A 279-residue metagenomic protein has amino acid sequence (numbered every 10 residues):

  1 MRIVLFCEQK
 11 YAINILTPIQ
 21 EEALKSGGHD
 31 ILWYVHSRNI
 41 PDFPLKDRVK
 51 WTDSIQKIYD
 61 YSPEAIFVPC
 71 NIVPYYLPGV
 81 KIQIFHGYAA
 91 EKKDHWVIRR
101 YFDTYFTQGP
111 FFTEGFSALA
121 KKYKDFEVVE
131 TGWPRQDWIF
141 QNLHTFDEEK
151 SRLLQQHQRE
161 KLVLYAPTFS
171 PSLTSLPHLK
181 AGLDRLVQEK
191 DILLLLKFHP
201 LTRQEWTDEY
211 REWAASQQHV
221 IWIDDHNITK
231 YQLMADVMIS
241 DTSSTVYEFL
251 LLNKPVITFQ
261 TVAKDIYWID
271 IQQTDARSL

Functional and structural regions predicted by a protein language model:
M1-C7, L164-A166: Short hydrophobic beta-strand segments
V4-L143: Active-site and donor-binding regions of nucleotide-sugar-utilizing enzymes
A12-G27, R135-E212: Conserved catalytic-core segment of nucleotide-activated headgroup transferases in glycan assembly
L32-K46, V187-D224: Catalytic donor nucleotide-activated moiety binding site of glycosyltransferases and closely related
L32-Y34, F67, I82-Q83, T104-F106 (+6 more regions): Hydrophobic/aromatic beta-strand patches that form the interior of the parallel beta-sheet core in alpha/beta enzyme
T52-K57, T202-Y247: Donor nucleotide-activated moiety binding/catalytic core segment of transferases that use nucleotide-activated donors
Y75-K93, L183-R185, N253-D265: A short, gly/pro- and small-residue-rich
Y123-D125, E130, S244-L279: Catalytic binding pocket for nucleotide-activated donors in carbohydrate/polymer assembly enzymes
